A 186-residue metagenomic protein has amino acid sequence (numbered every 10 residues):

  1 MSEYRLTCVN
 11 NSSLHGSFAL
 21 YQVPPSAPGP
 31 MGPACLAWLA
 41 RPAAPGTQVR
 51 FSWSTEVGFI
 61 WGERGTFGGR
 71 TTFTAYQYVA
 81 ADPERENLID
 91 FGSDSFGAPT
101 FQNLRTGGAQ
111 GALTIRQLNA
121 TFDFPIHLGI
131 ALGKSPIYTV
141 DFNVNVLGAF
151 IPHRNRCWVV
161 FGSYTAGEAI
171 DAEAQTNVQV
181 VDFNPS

Functional and structural regions predicted by a protein language model:
M1-S186: Intrinsically disordered, low-complexity segments enriched in small/polar residues
